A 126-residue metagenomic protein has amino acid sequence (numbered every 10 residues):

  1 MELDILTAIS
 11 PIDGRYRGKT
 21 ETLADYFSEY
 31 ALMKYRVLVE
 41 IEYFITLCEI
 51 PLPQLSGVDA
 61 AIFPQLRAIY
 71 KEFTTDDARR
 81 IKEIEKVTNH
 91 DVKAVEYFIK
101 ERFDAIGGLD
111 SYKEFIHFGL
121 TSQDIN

Functional and structural regions predicted by a protein language model:
M1-N126: A helix-coil-helix interface module used to build multimeric assemblies and to scaffold catalytic/cofactor sites
